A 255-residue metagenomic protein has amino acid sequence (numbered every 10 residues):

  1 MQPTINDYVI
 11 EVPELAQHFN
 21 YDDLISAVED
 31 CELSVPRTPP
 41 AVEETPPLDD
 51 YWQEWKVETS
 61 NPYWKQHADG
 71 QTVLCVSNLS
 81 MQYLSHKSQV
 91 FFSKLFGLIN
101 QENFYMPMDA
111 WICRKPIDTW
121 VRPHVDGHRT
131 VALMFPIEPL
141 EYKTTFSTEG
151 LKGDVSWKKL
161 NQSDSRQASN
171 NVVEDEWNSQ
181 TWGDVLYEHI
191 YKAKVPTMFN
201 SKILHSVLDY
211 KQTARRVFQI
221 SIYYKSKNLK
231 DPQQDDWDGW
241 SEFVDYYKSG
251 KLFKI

Functional and structural regions predicted by a protein language model:
M1-Q2, D209: Short, flexible, solvent-exposed loop/turn segments with mixed acidic/basic and small polar residues
Q2-H18: Short amphipathic
P3, F19, S26, E32 (+3 more regions): N-acyltransferase acceptor-side catalytic subdomain
D7-E11, T130-A132, L186, V217: Intrinsic-disorder/low-complexity, polar/charged segments enriched in Ser/Thr/Lys/Arg/Asp/Glu/Gln
Q17, I117-D118, H128, E138-Y142 (+5 more regions): Short, solvent-exposed loop/turn segments at secondary-structure junctions
D22, S26-V121: Signature of the catalytic double-stranded beta-helix
Y105-A193: Catalytic core of non-heme Fe(II) oxygenases with the double-stranded beta-helix
K159-I255: Catalytic core of Fe(II)/2-oxoglutarate
